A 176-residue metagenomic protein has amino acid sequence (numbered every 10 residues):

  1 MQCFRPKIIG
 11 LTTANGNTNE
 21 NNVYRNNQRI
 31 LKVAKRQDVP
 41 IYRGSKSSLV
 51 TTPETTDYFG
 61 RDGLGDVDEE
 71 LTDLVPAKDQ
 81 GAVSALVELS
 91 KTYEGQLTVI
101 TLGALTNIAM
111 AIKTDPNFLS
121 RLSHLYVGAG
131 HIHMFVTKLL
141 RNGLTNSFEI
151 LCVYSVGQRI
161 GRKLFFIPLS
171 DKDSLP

Functional and structural regions predicted by a protein language model:
M1-P176: N-terminal acidic, glycine/proline-rich low-complexity segments
